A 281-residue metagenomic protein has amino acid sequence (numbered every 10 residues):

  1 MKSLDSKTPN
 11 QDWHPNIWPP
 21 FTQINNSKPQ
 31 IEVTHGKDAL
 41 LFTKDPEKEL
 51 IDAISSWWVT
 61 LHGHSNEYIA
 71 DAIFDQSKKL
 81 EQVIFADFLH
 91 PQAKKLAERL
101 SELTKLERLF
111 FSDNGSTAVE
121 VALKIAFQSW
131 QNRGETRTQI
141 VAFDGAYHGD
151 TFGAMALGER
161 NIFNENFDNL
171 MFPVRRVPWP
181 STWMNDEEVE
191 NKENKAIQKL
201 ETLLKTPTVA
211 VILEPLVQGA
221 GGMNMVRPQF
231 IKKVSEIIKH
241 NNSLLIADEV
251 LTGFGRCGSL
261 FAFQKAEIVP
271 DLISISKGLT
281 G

Functional and structural regions predicted by a protein language model:
M1-G281: Conserved N-terminal phosphate-binding loop of PLP-dependent enzymes in the Aspartate aminotransferase
